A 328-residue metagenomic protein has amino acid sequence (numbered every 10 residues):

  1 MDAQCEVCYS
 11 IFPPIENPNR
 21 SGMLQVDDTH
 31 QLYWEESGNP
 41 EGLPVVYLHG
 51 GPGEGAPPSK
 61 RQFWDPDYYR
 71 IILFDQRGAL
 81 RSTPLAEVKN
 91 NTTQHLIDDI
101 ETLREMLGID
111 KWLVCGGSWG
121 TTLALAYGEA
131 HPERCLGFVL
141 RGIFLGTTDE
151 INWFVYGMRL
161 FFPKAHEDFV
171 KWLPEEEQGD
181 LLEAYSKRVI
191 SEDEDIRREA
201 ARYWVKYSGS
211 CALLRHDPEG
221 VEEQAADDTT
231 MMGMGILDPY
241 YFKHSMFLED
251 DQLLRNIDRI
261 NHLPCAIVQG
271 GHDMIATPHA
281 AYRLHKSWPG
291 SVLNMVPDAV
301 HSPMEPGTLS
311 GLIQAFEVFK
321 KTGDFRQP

Functional and structural regions predicted by a protein language model:
C8-Y33, D238: N-terminal cap/lid segment of alpha/beta-hydrolase-fold proteins
V26-P84: Conserved HGGG/HGGXW glycine-rich cap/lid loop of the alpha/beta-hydrolase fold
Q94-W112: Conserved acidic catalytic loop of the alpha/beta-hydrolase fold
D110-D149: Conserved hydrolase catalytic core segment
E133-Y185: A catalytic-pocket lid/entrance helix-loop region that shapes and gates access to the active site across common
I260-N261, I267-Q269: Short beta-strand/loop motif that positions the catalytic acidic residue of the alpha/beta-hydrolase fold
M274-A280: Conserved alpha/beta-hydrolase "acid-adjacent" motif
S291-P328: Catalytic active-site module of serine/aspartate enzymes centered on a nucleophile-bearing elbow/loop
